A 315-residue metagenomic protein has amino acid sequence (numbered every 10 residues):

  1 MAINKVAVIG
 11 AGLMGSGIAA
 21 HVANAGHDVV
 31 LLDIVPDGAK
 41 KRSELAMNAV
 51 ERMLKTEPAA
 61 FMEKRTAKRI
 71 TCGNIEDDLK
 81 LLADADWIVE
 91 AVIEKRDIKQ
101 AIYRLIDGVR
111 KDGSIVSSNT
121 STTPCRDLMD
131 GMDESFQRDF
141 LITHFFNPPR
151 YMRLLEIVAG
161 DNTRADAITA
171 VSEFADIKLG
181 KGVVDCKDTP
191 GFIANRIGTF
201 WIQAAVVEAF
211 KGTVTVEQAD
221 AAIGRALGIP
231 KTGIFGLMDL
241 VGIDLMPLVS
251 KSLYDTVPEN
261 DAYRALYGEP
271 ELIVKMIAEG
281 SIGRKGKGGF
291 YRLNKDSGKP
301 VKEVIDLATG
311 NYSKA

Functional and structural regions predicted by a protein language model:
M1-A315: N-terminal glycine-rich phosphate-binding loop for ADP-containing cofactors
